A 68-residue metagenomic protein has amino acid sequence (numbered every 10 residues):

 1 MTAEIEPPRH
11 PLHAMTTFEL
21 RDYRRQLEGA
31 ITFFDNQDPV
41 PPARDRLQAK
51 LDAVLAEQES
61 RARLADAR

Functional and structural regions predicted by a protein language model:
M1-F34, R61: N-terminal acidic leader/helix
I5-P8, R44, Q48, E57-S60: Short amphipathic alpha-helical segments that mediate assembly, nucleic-acid/protein binding, or membrane association
L12, D38-V40, V54, R68: Intrinsic disorder/low-complexity detector
R21, V40-D52: Short, charged, amphipathic alpha-helical segments
A30, Q37-V40, R44, E57 (+1 more regions): Soluble, cytosolic/nucleoplasmic coiled-coil alpha-helices used as oligomeric scaffolds and tethers in large eukaryotic
K50-R68: Amphipathic alpha-helical coiled-coil segments
